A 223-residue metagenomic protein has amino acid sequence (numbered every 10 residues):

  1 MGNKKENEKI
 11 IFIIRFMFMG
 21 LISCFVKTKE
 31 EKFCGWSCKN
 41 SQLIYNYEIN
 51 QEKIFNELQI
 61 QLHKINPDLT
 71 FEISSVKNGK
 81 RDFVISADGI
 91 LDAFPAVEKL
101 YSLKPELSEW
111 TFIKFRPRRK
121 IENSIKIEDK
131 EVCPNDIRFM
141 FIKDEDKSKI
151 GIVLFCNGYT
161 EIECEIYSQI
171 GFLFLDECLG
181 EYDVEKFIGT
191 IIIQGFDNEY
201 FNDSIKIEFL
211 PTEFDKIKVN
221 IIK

Functional and structural regions predicted by a protein language model:
M1-N7: N-terminal secretory signal peptides that target proteins for export/translocation
E8-C24: Classical Sec-dependent N-terminal signal peptides that target proteins to the secretory pathway
C24-R81, A87-K223: Long, contiguous binding/interaction regions
